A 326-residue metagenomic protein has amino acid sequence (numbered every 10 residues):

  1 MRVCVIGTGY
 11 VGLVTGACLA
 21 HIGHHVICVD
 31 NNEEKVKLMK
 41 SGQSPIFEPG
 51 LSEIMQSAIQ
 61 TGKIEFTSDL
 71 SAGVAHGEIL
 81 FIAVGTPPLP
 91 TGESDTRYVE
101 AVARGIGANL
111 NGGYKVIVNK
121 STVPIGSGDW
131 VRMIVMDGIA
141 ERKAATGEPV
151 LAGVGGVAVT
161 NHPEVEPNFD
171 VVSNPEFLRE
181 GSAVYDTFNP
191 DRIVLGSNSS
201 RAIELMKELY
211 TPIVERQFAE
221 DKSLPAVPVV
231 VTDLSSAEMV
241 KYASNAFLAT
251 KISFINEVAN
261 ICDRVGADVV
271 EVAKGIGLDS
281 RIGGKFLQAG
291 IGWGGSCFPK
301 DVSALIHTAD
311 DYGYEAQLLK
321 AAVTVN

Functional and structural regions predicted by a protein language model:
M1-N326: Structural/interface elements that position substrates and couple domains in central-metabolism enzymes
